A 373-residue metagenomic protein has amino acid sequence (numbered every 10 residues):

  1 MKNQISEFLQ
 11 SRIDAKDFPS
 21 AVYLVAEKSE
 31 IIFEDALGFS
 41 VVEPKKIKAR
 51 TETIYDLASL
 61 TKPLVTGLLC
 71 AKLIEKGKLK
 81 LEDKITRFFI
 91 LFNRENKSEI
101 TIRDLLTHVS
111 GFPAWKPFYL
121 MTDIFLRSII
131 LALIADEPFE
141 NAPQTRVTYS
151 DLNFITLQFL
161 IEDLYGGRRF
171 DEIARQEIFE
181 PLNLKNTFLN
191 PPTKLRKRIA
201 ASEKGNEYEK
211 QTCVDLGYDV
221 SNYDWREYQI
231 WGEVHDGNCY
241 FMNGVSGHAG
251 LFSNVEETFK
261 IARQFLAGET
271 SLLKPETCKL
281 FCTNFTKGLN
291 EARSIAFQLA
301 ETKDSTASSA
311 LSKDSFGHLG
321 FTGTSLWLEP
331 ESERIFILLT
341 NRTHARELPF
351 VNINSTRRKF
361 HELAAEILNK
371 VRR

Functional and structural regions predicted by a protein language model:
K2-L57, R127, D136-E137, E347: Short, conserved catalytic-motif segment at the N-terminal edge
N3, P63-L68, D83, I100 (+6 more regions): A structural signal for well-ordered alpha-helical segments within the folded catalytic domains of diverse enzymes
S6-Q10, Y23, S29, D56-E82 (+3 more regions): Active-site SXXK
K80-E95, E180-L182: Short, glycine/proline-biased beta-turn/loop segments that scaffold the active-site neighborhood
E95-K313: Short, surface-exposed loop or secondary-structure junction motifs that flank catalytic or metal-binding residues
A267-T277, C282-F285, T302, R346-R373: Short, gly/Ser/Thr-rich active-site loops of penicillin-recognizing serine hydrolases
T322-I335: Short, surface-exposed beta-strand/loop micro-motifs that present aromatic residues
E333-R342, R346-L348: Short, well-ordered beta-strand elements
